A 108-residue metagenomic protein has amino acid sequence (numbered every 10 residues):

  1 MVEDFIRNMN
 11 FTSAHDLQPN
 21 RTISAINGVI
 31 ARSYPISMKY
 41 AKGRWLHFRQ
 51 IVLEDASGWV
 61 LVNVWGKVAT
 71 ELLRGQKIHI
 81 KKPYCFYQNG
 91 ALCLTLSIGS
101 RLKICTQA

Functional and structural regions predicted by a protein language model:
M1-K42, V68, N89-A108: OB-fold nucleic-acid-binding modules
I26, R49, I80-K81: Hydrophobic residues positioned within well-ordered beta-strands of beta-sheet architectures
A31-V62: OB-fold (S1/OB) nucleic-acid-binding surfaces
N63-V64, K82, L96: Residue-level recognition of conserved beta-strand positions in structured domain cores
G66-K81: Short nucleic-acid-contacting surface segments enriched for D/E, G, S/T with interspersed K/R
P83-N89: Short, charged beta-turn/beta-strand-edge "cap" motif at the junction between a beta-strand and an adjacent loop
